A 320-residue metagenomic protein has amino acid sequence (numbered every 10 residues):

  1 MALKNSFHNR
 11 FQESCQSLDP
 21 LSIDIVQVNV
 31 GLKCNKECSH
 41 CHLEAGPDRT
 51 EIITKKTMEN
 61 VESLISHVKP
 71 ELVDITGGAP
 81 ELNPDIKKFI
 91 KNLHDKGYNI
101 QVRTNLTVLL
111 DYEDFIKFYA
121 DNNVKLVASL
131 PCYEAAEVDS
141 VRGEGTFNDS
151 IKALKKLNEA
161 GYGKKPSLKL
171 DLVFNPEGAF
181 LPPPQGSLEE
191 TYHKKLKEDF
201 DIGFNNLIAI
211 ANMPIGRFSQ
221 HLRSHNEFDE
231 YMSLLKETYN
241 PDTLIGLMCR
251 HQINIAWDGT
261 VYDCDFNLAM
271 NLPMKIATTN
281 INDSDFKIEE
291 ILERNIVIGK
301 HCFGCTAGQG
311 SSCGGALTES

Functional and structural regions predicted by a protein language model:
A2-G77, E81-K91: Conserved alpha-helical substructure of the radical SAM core
S22, E37, K69, N122-N123 (+3 more regions): Short loop/turn motifs at secondary-structure junctions
D24-V28, V73-I75, I100-V102, L126-A128 (+1 more regions): Hydrophobic faces of well-ordered beta-strands that scaffold small-molecule active sites in alpha/beta enzyme cores
V26, E62, I90, I116 (+3 more regions): Generic structural signal for well-ordered alpha-helices, preferentially at hydrophobic/aromatic core positions
D48-N60, P80-D149, P176-P182: Canonical radical SAM enzyme core domain
E134-C249: Radical SAM enzyme [4Fe-4S]-AdoMet core and its adjacent flexible, acidic and glycine-rich loops/tails across
K236-M270: C-terminal accessory regions of radical SAM enzymes
T260-S320: Flexible mid-to-C-terminal extensions adjoining Fe-S/redox cofactors in radical SAM and related proteins
